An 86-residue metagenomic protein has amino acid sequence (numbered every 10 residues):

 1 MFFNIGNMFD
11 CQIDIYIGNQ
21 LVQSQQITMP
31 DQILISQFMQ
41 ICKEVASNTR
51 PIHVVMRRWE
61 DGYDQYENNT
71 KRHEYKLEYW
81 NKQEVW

Functional and structural regions predicted by a protein language model:
M1-D10, L77-Y79: Short N-terminal "domain-start" leader segments that mark the transition from disordered tails or signal peptides into
G6-Q20: Short aromatic-glycine-(Arg/Gly/Cys) micro-motifs in beta-strand/loop hairpins
C11-I13, Q25, V54: Hydrophobic residues positioned within well-ordered beta-strands of beta-sheet architectures
Q20-I33: A short, exposed loop/beta-hairpin motif centered on an aromatic-Gly-Thr core
D31-H53: A short, charged, amphipathic alpha-helix used as a generic interaction element across diverse proteins
S47-W86: Short, mixed-charge low-complexity intrinsically disordered segments
